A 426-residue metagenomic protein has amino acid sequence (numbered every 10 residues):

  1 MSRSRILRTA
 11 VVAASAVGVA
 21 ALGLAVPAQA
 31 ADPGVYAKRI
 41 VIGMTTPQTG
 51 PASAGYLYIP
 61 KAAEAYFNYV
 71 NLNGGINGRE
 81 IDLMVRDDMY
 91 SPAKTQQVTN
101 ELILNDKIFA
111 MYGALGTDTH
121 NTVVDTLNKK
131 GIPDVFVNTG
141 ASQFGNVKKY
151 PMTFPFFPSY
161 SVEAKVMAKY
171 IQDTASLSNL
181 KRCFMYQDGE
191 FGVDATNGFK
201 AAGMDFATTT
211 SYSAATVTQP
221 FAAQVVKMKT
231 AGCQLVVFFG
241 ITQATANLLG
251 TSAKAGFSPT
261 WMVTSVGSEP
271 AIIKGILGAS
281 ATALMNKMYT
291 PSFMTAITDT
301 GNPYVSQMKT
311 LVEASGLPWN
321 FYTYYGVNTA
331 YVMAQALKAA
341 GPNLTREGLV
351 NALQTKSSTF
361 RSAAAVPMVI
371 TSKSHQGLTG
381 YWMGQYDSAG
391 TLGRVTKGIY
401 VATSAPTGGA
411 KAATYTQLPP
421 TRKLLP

Functional and structural regions predicted by a protein language model:
M1-A30: Secretory targeting and sorting signals
A31, A54-K61, L72-V147, F156 (+2 more regions): Beta-alpha junction/loop-to-helix N-cap segments that form part of ligand/metal-binding clefts
D32-E64, R86-A93, L115-D118, M185-V193 (+1 more regions): Extracytoplasmic "Venus flytrap"
I40, S358-P426: Solvent-exposed, acidic/polar segments of extracytosolic/periplasmic ligand-binding ectodomains
A93-Q97, S142-Q143, P151-G256, T298-S306: Extracellular/periplasmic Venus flytrap/periplasmic-binding protein
L102-L115, V135-V137, K181-M185, G232-T242 (+3 more regions): Periplasmic-binding protein-like
T196-G198, T242-N247, I297-K356: Extracellular/periplasmic ligand-binding modules, especially the Venus flytrap/periplasmic-binding
T251-V327, A413, L418-L425: Extracellular/periplasmic periplasmic-binding protein-like sensory domains
